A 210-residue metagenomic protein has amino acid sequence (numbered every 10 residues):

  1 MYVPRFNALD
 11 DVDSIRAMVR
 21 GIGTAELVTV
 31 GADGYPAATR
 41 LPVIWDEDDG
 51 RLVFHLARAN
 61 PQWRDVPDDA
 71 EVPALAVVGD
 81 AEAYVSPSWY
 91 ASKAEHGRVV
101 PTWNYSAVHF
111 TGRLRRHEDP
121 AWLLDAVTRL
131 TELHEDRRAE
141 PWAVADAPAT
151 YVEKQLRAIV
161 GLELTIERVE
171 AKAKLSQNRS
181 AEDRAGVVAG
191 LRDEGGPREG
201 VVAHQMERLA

Functional and structural regions predicted by a protein language model:
M1-A210: Binding-site signature for planar aromatic cofactors or substrates
